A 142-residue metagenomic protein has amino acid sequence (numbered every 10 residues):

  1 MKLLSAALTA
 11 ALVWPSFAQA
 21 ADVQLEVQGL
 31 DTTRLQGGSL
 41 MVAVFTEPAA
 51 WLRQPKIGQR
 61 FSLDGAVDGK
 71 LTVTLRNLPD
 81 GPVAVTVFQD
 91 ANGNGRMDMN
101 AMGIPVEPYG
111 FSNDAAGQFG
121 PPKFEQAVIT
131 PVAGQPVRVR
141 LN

Functional and structural regions predicted by a protein language model:
V13-A18: N-terminal signal peptide c-region/cleavage motif recognized by signal peptidases
V23-D31: A short, amphipathic beta-strand motif
M41-F45, T86: Beta-strand signatures of extracellular beta-sandwich domains
S62-G69, T130-P131: Short proline/glycine- and polar residue-rich coil/turn motifs
K70-N77: Exposed aromatic-hydrophobic patches
G81-V87: A short tyrosine-centered beta-strand micro-motif
A91-M99: Acidic, glycine-anchored loop motifs typical of Ca2+
P108-N142: Extracellular beta-sheet/turn segments enriched in Thr/Pro/Gly and aliphatic residues
